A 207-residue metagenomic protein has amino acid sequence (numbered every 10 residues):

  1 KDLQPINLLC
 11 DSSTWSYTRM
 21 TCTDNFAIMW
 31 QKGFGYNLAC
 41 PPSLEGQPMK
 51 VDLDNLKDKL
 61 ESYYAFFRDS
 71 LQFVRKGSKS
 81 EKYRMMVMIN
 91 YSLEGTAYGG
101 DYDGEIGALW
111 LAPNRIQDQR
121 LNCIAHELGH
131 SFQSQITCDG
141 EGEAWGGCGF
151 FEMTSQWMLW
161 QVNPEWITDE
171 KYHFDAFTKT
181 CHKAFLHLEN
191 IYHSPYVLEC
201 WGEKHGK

Functional and structural regions predicted by a protein language model:
K1-I106, N114-L128, F132-I136: Zn2+-dependent metallopeptidase catalytic core
D69, W160, E203: Short polybasic/polar patches that bind polyanions
A108-A176, C181-E189, H193-Y196: Zinc-dependent metallopeptidase catalytic helix centered on the HExxH motif and its immediate flanking segment
H205-K207: Amphipathic alpha-helical substructures
